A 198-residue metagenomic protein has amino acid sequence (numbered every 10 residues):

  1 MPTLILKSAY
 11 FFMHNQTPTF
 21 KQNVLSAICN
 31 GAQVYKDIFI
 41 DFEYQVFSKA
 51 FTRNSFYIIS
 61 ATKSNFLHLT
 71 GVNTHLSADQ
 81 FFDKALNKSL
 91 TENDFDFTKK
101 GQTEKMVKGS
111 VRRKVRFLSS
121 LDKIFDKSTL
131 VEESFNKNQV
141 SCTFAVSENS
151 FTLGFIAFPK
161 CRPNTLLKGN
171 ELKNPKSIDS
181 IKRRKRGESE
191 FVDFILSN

Functional and structural regions predicted by a protein language model:
M1-V140, E188-N198: An acidic, glycine-rich, mixed-charge low-complexity segment common to nucleic-acid enzymes
K88, L121, L153, L166-L167: Generic hydrophobic secondary-structure signal
S141-L166: Short, hydrophobic/aromatic-rich beta-strand segments within well-structured domains
G169-N198: A recognition module on extended beta-rich or small alphabeta surfaces enriched in W/G with H and D/E
